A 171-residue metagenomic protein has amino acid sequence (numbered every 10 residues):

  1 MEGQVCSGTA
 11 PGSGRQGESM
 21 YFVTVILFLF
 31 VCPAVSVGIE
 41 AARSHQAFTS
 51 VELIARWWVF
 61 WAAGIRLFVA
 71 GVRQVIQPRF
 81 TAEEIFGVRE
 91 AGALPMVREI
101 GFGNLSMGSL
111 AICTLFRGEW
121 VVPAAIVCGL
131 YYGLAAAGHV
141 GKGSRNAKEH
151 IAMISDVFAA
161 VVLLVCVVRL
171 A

Functional and structural regions predicted by a protein language model:
M20-W58: Long, highly hydrophobic alpha-helical transmembrane signal-anchor segments
I54-L67, A124: Alpha-helical transmembrane segments
W57-A63, V88-N104: A loop-to-helix transmembrane entry motif
V72-G92: Membrane-helix interface/capping segments
L94-W120: C-terminal halves and exits of single transmembrane alpha-helices
I100-M107, V122-V140, A159-L163: Hydrophobic alpha-helical membrane segments
T114-V122, A137-I151: Membrane-helix boundary connector in multi-pass membrane proteins
C166-A171: Juxtamembrane boundary at the C-terminal end of a transmembrane helix
